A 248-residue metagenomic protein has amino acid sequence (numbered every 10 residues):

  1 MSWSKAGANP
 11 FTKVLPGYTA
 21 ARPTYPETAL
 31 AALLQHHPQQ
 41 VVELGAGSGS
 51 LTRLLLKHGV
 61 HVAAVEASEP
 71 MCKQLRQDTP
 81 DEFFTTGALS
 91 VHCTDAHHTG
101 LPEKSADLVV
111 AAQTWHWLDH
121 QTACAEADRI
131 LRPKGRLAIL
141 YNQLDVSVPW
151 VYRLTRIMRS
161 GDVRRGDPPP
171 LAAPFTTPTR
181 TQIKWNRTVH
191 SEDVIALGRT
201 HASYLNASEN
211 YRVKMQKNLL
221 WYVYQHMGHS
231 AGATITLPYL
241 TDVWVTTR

Functional and structural regions predicted by a protein language model:
M1-H37: Conserved class I S-adenosyl-L-methionine
K13, G17-Y18, A32, L51 (+7 more regions): Tryptophan-centric aromatic hotspots in well-structured domains and transmembrane helices
P38-Q39, K104: Nucleotide donor/acceptor-binding cores
Q40-V42, S48-H98: Class I SAM-dependent methyltransferase SAM/SAH-binding core
S48, L171-R248: Conserved Class I S-adenosyl-L-methionine
H97-L108: A short acidic, Gly/Pro-enriched loop at the edge of an enzyme's catalytic core that lines a small-molecule cofactor
D107-Q121: A short SAM/SAH-binding and catalytic strip from SAM-dependent methyltransferases
T122-H190: Conserved catalytic/acceptor-binding region of the Class I
